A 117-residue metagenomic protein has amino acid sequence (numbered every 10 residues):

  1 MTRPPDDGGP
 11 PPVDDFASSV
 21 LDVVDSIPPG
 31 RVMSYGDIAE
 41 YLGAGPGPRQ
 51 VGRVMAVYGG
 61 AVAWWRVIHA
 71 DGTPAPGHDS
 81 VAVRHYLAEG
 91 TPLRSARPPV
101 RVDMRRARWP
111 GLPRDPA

Functional and structural regions predicted by a protein language model:
T2-A117: Nucleic acid-binding interface residues in structured DNA/RNA-binding domains, emphasizing the DNA-engaging scaffolds
